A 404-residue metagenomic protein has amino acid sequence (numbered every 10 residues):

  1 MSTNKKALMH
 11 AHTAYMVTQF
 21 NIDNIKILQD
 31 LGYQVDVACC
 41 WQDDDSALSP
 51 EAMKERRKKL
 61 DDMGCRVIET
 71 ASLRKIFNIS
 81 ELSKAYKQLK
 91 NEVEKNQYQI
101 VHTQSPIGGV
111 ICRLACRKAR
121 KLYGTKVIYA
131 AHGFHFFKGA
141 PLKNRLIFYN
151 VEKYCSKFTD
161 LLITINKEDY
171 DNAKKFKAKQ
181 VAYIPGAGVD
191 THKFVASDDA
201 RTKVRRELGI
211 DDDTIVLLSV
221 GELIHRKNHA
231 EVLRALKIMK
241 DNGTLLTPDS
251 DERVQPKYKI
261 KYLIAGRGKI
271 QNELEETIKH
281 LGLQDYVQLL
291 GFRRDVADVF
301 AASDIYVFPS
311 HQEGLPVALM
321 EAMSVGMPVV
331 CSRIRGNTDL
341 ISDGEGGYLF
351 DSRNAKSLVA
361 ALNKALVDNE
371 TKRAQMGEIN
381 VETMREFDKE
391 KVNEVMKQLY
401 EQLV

Functional and structural regions predicted by a protein language model:
H10-E81, E168-A173: N-terminal strand-loop element at the rim of the active site of nucleotide-sugar-dependent glycosyltransferases
Q19-K26, I215-T244, K269-E275, K356: A conserved mid-protein helix/loop that constitutes part of the nucleotide-sugar donor-binding site
M53-K58, V195-I210: A short helix/loop element that forms part of the nucleotide-sugar donor recognition site in Leloir-type
K126, K153-D199: Donor nucleotide-sugar binding/catalytic pocket of nucleotide-sugar-dependent glycosyltransferases
F292, H311: Aromatic "clamp/platform" in nucleotide-sugar-dependent glycosyltransferases that forms part of the donor/acceptor
P328-C331, I341: Short hydrophobic beta-strand element within catalytic cores of glycosyltransferases and related nucleotide-activated
S342-G344, Y348-A355, K364-E370: Conserved acidic donor-binding segment of nucleotide-sugar-dependent glycosyltransferases
T371-E386, V395-Q398: A short, well-ordered alpha-helix in the C-terminal region of glycosyltransferases
